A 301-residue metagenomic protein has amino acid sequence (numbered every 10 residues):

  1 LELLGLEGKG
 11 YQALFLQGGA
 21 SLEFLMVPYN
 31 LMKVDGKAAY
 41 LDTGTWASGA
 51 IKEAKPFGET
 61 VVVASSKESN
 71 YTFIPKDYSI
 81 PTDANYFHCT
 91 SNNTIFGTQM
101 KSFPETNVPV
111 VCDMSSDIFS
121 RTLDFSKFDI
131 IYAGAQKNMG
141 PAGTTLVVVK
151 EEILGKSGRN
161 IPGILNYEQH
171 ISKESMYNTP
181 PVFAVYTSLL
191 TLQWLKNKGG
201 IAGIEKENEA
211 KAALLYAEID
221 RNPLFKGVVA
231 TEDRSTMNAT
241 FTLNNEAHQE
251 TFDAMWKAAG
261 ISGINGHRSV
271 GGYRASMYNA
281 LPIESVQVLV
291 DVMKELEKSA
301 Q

Functional and structural regions predicted by a protein language model:
G10-D35, A47-G49: Conserved beta-loop-alpha segment that forms the PLP phosphate-binding cup at the N-terminus of a helix
G18, D42-F57: Substrate-binding/gating loop at the entrance of the active-site cleft, primarily in PLP-dependent aminotransferase-like
A54, S65-I118: Active-site phosphate-binding strand-loop segment of PLP-dependent enzymes
V111, F125-Q136: Conserved active-site segment immediately N-terminal to the catalytic lysine that forms the internal aldimine
A135-Y216, A230, S299-Q301: Active-site C-terminal subdomain of aminotransferase-like
F225-M255: Conserved PLP-binding catalytic core of the aspartate aminotransferase-like
G271-Q301: PLP-dependent enzyme catalytic core of the Aspartate aminotransferase-like
